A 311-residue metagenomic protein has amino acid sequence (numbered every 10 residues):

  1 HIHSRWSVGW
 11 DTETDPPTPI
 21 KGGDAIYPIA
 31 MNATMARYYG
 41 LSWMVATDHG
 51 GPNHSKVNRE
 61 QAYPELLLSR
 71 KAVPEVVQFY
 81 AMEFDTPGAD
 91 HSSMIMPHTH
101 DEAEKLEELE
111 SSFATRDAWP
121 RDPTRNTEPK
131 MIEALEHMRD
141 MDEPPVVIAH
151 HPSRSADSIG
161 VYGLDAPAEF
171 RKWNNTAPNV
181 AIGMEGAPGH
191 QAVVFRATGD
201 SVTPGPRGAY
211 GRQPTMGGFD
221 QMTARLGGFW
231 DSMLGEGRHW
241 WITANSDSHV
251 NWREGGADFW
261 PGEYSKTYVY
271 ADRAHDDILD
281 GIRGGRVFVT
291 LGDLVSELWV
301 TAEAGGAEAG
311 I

Functional and structural regions predicted by a protein language model:
I2-A166, F170-R171, T223-R225, N245-S248 (+1 more regions): A metal-dependent hydrolase metal-coordination microenvironment
H3-S7, A46-H49, M216-G217, L226-I311: C-terminal functional module detector
A33, L67, L135-R139, M184 (+3 more regions): Non-transmembrane alpha-helical segments in soluble domains of secreted/periplasmic/extracellular proteins
M35-R37, W43, Y80-D90, M138-R139 (+11 more regions): Soluble secreted/lumenal catalytic domains with histidine-centered metal-binding or acid-base catalytic motifs
A36, N175-T176, G235: Structural motif
G40, E143, A177-V180, R238-H239: Short loop/turn motifs at secondary-structure junctions
V73, P87-D90, N179-A181, G262-Y264: Short, solvent-exposed loop/turn segments at the edges of secondary structure
S153-G227: Active-site-proximal segments of metal-dependent phosphoesterases and phosphodiesterases across multiple
